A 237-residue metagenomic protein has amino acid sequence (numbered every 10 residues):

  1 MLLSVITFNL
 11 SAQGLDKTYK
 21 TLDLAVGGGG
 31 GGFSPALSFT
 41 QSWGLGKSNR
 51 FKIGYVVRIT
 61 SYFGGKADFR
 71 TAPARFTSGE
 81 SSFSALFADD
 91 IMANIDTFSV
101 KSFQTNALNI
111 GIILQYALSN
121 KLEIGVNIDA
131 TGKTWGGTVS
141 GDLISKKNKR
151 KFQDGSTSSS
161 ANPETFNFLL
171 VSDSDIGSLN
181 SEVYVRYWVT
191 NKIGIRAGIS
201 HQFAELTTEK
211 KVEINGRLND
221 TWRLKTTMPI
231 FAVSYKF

Functional and structural regions predicted by a protein language model:
A12-S78, K236: Short glycine/proline- and aromatic-enriched beta-strand/turn motifs that initiate or cap beta-hairpins
T18-K20, G31-L37, F51, Q104-I110 (+2 more regions): Residues that define the transmembrane beta-barrel architecture of outer-membrane proteins
L22-V26, I53-V57, I110-I112, I124-I128 (+2 more regions): Membrane-embedded beta-strand positions of outer-membrane beta-barrel proteins
P35-F39, G65-A74, G136-S145, R150 (+1 more regions): Outer-membrane beta-barrel translocator domains and adjoining extracellular loop/strand segments of Gram-negative
Q41-L45, L114-Y116, D173, Y187 (+2 more regions): Residue-level signature of outer-membrane beta-barrel architecture
G44-R50, A117-K121, T190-K192: Outer-membrane beta-barrel channels and translocator barrels
V56-A117: Outer-membrane beta-barrel translocator/channel fold
L179-F237: Predominantly the C-terminal beta-signal and adjacent terminal strand-loop region of outer-membrane beta-barrel
